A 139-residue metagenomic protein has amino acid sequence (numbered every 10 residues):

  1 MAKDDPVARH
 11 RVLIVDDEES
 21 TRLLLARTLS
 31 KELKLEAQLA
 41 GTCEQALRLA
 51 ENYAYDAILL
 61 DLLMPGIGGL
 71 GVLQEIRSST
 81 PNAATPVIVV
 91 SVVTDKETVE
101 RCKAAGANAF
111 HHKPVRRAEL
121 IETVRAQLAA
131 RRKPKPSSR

Functional and structural regions predicted by a protein language model:
M1-R11, A118-R139: Non-catalytic signal-transmission and effector/linker regions of two-component phosphorelay proteins
E19-Q38: Two-component/phosphorelay signaling modules centered on CheY-like receiver
R22, M64-P65, D95, P114: The feature encodes the CheY-like receiver
L39, G66-I67, A104: Residue-level signal for the "D+5" position in two-component response regulator receiver
L39-A57: Acidic, metal-coordinating helix/loop segments flanking the phosphotransfer/catalytic sites of two-component signaling
T42, G68-Q74: Acidic catalytic/metal-coordinating carboxylates
G71, T94-A109, E122: Alpha4 helix (beta4-alpha4-beta5 surface) of REC/receiver domains from two-component response regulators
